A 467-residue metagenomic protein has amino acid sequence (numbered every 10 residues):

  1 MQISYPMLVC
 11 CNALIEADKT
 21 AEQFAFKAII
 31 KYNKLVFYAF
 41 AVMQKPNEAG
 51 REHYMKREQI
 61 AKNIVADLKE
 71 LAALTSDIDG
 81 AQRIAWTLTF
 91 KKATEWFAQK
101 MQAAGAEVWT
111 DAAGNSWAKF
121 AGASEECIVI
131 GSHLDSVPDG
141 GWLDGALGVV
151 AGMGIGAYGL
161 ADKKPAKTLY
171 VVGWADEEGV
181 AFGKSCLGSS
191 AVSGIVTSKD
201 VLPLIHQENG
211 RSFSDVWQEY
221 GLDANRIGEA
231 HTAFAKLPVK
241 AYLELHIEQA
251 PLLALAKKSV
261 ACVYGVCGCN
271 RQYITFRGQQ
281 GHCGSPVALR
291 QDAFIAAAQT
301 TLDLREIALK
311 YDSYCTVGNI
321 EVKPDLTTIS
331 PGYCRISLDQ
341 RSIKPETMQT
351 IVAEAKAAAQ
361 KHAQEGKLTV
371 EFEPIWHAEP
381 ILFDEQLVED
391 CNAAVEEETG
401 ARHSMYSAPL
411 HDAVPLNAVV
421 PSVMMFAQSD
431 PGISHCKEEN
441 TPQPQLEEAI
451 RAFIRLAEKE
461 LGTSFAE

Functional and structural regions predicted by a protein language model:
K56-T87, L202: N-terminal capping segment at the start of a domain
E58, V65, A72-S76, G210-Y264 (+2 more regions): Active-site-adjacent substrate-binding region of metalloamidase/peptidase-like peptide-processing proteins
I64-A72, G131-S132, G332, R402-R455 (+1 more regions): Zn-dependent metallopeptidase/amidohydrolase metal-coordination segment
L74-A121: A non-catalytic alpha/beta surface segment that caps or lines the substrate-entry region of metallo-dependent hydrolase
Q82-W86, G318-L326, S337-I343, V370-V388 (+1 more regions): A short beta-alpha structural unit
I130, G140-E177, Q272-F276, V287-E306 (+2 more regions): Alpha-helical metal-binding/catalytic segments enriched in His/Glu/Asp
D176-E177, G183-E346: Midchain, well-structured core segments that form catalytic/ion-binding scaffolds
Y264, H282, P286-K310, S429-E467: His/Asp/Glu-rich mid-to-C-terminal helical/loop segments that flank catalytic regions of hydrolases
